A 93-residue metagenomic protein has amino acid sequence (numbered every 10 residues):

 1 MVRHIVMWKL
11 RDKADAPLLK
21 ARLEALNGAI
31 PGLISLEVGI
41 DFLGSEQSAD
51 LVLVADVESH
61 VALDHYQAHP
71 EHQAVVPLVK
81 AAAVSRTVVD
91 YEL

Functional and structural regions predicted by a protein language model:
M1-D50, E58-A68, Y91-L93: Short S/T/G/P-rich N-terminal loop/turn motif that feeds into the first structured element of a domain
D64, Q73-A74, A82: Long, contiguous binding/interaction regions
S85: A residue-level signal for beta-strand positions that form part of recognition/binding surfaces within mature
